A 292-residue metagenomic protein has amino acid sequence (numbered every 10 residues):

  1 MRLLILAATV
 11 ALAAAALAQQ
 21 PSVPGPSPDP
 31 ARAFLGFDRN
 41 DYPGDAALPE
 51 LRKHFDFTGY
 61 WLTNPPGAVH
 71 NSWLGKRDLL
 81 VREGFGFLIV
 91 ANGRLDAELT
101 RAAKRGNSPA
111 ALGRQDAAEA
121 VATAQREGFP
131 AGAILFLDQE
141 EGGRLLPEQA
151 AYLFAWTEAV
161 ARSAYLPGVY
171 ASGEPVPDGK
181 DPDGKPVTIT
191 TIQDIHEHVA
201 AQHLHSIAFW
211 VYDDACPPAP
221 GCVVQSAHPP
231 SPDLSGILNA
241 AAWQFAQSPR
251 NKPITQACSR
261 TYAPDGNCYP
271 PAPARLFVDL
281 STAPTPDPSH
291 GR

Functional and structural regions predicted by a protein language model:
I5-A15: Bacterial N-terminal signal peptides
P21-A155, R162-S163: Substrate-binding cleft of extracellular glycoside hydrolase catalytic domains
P21-P43, L48, V199-R292: Functionally critical loop-and-helix segments that line ligand-binding/catalytic clefts of soluble enzyme domains
Y60, I89, V169, F209-V211: Structural beta-sheet core signal
R82-G86, T157-G168, Q202-H205, I237-L238: Structural alpha-beta junctions
N92-R94, Y170-P175, Q247: Acidic carboxylate-rich catalytic motifs and surrounding loops in phosphoryl-/glycosyl-chemistry enzymes
S163-T188, F209: Aromatic-lined carbohydrate-recognition surfaces of secreted/lumenal glycan-active proteins
K185-I207: Acidic, Ser/Thr-rich peripheral helices and adjacent loops at domain boundaries
